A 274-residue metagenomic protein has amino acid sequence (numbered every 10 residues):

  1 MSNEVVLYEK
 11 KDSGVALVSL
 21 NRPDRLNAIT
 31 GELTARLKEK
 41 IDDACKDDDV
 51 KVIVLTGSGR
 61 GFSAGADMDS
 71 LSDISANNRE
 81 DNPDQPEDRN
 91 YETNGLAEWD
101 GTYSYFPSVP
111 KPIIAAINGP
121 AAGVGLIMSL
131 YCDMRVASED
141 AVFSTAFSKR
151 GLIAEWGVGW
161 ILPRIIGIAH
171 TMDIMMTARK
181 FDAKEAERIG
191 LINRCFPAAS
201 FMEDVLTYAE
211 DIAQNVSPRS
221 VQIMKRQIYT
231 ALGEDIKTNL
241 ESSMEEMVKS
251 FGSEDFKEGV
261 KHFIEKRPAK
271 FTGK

Functional and structural regions predicted by a protein language model:
M1-S58, S72-I74: Conserved CoA-thioester-binding segment of acyl-CoA-metabolizing enzymes
S2-N3, K261-K274: Terminal low-complexity tails and localization/encapsulation signals of metabolic enzymes
R36-K38, D42, M68-N118, I165: An acidic, glycine-rich surface segment that forms the CoA-thioester-binding/catalytic face of crotonase-fold enzymes
M68, W99, G159, I168-T171 (+4 more regions): A general structural signal for well-ordered alpha-helical segments in protein cores
G101-P110, A116, A122-M176, D204-A209: CoA-thioester-processing core
V136-A141, I192-E241, E254, K270-K274: C-terminal long alpha-helix characteristic of the crotonase
A178-E185: Acidic, divalent-metal-coordinating active-site segment for phosphoryl/phosphodiester hydrolysis, typified by short
